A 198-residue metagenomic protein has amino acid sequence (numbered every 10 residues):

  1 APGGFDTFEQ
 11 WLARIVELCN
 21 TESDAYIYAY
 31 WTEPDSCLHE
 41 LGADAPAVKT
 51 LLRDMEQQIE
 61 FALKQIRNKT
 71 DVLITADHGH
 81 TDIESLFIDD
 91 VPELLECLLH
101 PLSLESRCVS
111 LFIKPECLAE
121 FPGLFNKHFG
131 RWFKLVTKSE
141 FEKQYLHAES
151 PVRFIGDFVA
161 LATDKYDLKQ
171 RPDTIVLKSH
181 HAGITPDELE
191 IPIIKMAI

Functional and structural regions predicted by a protein language model:
A1-I198: Feature captures the catalytic ectodomains and active-site-proximal regions of enzymes that hydrolyze or transfer
